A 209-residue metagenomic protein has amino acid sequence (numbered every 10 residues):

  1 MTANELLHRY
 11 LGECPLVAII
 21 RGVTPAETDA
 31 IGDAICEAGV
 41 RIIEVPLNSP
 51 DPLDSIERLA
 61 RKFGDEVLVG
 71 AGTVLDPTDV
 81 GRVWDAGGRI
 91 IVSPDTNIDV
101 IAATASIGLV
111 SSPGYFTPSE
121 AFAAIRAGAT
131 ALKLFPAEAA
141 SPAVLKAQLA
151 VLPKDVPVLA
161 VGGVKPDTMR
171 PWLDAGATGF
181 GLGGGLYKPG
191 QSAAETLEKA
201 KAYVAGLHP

Functional and structural regions predicted by a protein language model:
M1-R89, T96, S106, P166-D167 (+1 more regions): Conserved N-terminal beta1-alpha1 strand-loop-helix module at the mouth
E5, I90-V92, P157-A160, P166-R170 (+1 more regions): Active-site-adjacent loop and "lid" segments of alpha/beta metabolic enzymes
L16-I20, I43-V45, V69-G72, I91-V92 (+4 more regions): Hydrophobic faces of well-ordered beta-strands that scaffold small-molecule active sites in alpha/beta enzyme cores
C36-R41, F63-E66, D85-I91, A105-S112 (+3 more regions): Glycine-enriched alpha-helix->loop->beta-strand junction motifs that scaffold or abut catalytic
V40-V45, W84-A86, I107, T117-K146 (+1 more regions): Glycine/Thr-rich beta-alpha phosphate-binding loop at enzyme active sites
D76-A86, S119-A127, V164-F180: Catalytic cores of alpha/beta
I90-V100, K133-P142, A175-K199: Glycine-rich phosphate-binding active-site loops on the catalytic face of alpha/beta enzymes
A123, V144, A150-L159: Shared catalytic-loop signature of beta/alpha-barrel
